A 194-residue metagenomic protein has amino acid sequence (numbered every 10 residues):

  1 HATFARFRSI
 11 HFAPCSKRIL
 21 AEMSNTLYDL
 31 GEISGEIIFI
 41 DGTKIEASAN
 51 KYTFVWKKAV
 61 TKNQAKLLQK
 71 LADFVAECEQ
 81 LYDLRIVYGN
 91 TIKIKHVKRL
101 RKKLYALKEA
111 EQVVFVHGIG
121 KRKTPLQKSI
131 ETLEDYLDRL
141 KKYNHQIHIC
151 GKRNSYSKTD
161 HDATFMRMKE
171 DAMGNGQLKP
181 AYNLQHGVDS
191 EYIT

Functional and structural regions predicted by a protein language model:
A2-T194: Polybasic low-complexity intrinsically disordered regions
